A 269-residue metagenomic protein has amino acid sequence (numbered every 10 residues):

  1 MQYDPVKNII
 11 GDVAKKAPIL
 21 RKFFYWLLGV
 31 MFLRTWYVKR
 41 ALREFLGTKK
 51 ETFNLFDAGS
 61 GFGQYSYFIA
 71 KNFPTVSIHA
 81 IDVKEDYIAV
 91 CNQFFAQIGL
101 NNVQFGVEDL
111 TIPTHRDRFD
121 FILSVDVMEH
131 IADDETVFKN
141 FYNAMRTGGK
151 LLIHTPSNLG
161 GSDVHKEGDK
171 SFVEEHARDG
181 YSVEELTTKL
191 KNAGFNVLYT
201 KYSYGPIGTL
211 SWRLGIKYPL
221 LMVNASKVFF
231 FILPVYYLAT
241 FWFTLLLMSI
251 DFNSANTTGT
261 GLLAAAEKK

Functional and structural regions predicted by a protein language model:
M1-D117, F121, V125, E135-F138 (+4 more regions): Conserved N-terminal segment of class I S-adenosyl-L-methionine
D126-H130: A short His-aromatic
T136-T147: A short glycine-rich, Lys/Arg-flanked "PGG" loop and its adjoining helix->strand segment in the class I
H154-D179, T188: Short, glycine-/aromatic-enriched active-site segment of Class I SAM-dependent methyltransferases
T187-K201: A SAM-dependent methyltransferase catalytic signature shared across enzymes that methylate proteins
L198-P234, G261: Conserved catalytic loop of SAM-dependent methyltransferase domains
N224-N253: A transmembrane-helix-recognition feature enriched in membrane-embedded lipid enzymes and envelope glyco-/phospholipid
